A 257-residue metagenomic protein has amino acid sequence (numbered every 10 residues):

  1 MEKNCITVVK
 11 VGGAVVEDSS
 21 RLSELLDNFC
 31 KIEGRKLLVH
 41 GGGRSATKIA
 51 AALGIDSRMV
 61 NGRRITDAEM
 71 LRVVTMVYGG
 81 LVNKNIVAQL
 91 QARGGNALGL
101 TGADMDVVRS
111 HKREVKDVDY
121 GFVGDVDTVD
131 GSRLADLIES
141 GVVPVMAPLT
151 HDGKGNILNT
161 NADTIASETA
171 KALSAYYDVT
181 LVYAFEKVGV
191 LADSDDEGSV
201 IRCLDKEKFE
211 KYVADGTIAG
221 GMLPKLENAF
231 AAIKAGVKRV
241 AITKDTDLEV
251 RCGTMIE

Functional and structural regions predicted by a protein language model:
M1-E257: C-terminal catalytic "cap/lid" subdomain
